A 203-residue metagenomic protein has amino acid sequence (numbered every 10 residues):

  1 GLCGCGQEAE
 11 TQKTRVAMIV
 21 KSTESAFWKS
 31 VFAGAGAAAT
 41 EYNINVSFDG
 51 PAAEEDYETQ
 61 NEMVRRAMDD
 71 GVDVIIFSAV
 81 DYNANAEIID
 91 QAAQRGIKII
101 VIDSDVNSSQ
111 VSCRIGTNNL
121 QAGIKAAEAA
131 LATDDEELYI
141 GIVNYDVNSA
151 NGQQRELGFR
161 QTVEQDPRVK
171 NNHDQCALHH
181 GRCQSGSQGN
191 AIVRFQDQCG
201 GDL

Functional and structural regions predicted by a protein language model:
G4-L203: A residue-level marker of the well-folded mature domains of exported/periplasmic proteins
